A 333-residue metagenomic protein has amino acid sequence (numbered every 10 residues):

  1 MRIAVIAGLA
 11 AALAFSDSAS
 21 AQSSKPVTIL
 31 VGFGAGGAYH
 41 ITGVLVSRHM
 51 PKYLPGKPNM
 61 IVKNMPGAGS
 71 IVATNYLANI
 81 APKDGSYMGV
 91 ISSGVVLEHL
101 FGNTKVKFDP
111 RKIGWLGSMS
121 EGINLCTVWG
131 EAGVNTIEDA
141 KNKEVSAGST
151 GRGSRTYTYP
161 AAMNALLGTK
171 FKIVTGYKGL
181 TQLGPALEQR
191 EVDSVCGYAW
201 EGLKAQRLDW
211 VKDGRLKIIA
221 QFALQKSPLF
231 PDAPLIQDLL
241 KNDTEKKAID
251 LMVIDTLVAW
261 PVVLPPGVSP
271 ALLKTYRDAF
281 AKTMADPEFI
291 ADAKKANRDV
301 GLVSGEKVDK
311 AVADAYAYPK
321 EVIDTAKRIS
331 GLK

Functional and structural regions predicted by a protein language model:
A4-A14: Bacterial N-terminal signal peptides
F15-A21: Sec/Tat signal peptide C-region and signal peptidase I cleavage site
A21-K112, E144, T156, L166-L208 (+4 more regions): N-terminal (or domain-start) structured segment
A35-G36, S93, N124, W129-G133 (+5 more regions): Short coil/turn segments
G43, S47, T74, I137 (+6 more regions): Extracytoplasmic/secreted envelope proteins and their assembly/folding machinery, especially bacterial periplasmic
V96-T104, S118-A132, A161-L166, D255-V263: Periplasmic solute-binding protein
P110-G151: A conserved helix-loop-strand patch within extracytoplasmic ligand-binding domains of the periplasmic binding
E121, Q206-M284, L332-K333: C-terminal lobe and pocket-closing loops of periplasmic/extracytoplasmic Venus-flytrap solute-binding proteins
